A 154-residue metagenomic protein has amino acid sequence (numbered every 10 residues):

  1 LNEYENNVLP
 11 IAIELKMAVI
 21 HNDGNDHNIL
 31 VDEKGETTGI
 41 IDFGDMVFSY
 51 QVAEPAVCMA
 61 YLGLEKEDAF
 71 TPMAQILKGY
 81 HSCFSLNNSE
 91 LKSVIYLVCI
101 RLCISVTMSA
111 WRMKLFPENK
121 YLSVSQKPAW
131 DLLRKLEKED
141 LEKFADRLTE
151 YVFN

Functional and structural regions predicted by a protein language model:
L1-N22, D32: An alpha-helical support segment within catalytic cores of ATP-dependent transferases
N28-E54: Catalytic activation segment of kinase domains across protein kinase-like and atypical kinase folds
G39, E54, Y96, L132-K135: Residue-level recognition of specific faces of alpha-helices
V52-S85, R101-F116: Active-site activation/catalytic loop segments of kinase-like enzymes and analogous catalytic loops in related
L86-V98: All-alpha amphipathic helical-bundle segments outside canonical DNA-binding/catalytic cores that form hydrophobic
S105-N154: ATP/Mg2+ or Mg2+-diphosphate-binding catalytic cores that bind nucleotide phosphates or diphosphates via glycine-rich
